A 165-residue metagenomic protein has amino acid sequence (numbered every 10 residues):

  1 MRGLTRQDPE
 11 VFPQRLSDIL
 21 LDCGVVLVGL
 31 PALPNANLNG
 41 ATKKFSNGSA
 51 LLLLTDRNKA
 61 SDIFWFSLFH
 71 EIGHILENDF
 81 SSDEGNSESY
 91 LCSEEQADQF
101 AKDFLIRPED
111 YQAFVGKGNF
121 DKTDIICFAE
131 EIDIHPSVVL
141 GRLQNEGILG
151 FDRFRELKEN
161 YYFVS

Functional and structural regions predicted by a protein language model:
M1-S165: Active-site hotspot residues in diverse enzymes, especially metal/ion-binding acidic/histidine motifs
